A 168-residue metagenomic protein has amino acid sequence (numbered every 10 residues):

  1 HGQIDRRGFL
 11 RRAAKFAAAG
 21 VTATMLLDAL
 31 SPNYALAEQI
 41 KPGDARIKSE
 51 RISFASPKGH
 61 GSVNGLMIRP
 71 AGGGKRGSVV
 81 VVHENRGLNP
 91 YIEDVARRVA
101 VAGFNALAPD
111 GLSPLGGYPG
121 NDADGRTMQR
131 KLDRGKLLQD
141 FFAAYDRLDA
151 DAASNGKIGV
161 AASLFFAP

Functional and structural regions predicted by a protein language model:
H1-G8: N-terminal secretory signal peptides
G8-P32: N-terminal export signals
E38-G72: N-terminal cap/lid segment of alpha/beta-hydrolase-fold proteins
R76-E84: Short beta-strand element of the alpha/beta-hydrolase
P90-P109, S113-P114: Short amphipathic alpha-helix adjacent to the substrate-entry channel of hydrolases
L112-G135: Cap/lid segment of the alpha/beta-hydrolase catalytic domain
M128-D151: Alpha/beta-hydrolase active-site loop
A143-P168: Primarily recognizes the serine-hydrolase "nucleophile elbow" in alpha/beta-hydrolase and SGNH/GDSL folds
